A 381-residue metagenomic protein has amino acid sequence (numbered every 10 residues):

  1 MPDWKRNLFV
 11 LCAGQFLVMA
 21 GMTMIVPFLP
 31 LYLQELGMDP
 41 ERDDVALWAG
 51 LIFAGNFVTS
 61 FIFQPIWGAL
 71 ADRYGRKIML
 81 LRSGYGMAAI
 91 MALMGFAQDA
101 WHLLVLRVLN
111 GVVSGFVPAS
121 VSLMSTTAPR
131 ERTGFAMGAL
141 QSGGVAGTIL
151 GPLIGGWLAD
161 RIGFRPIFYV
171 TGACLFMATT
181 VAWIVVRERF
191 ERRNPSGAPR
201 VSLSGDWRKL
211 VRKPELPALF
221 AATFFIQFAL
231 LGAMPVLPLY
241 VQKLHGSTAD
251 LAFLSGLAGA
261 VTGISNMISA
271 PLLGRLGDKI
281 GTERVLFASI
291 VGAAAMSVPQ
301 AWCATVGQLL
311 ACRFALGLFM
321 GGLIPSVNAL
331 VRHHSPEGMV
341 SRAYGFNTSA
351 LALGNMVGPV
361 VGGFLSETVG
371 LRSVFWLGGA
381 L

Functional and structural regions predicted by a protein language model:
M1-K5, R189-F220: Juxtamembrane intracellular "pre-TM" segments in multi-pass secondary transporters
F28-A46, V236-F253: Short amphipathic helix-loop junctions that connect adjacent transmembrane helices in Major Facilitator Superfamily/SLC
L33-Q34, L70-A71, I154-I162, V241-Q242 (+2 more regions): Interfacial helix-cap and linker-helix signal at transmembrane-aqueous boundaries of multi-pass secondary transporters
G50-W67, A260-L272: Central cavity-lining transmembrane alpha-helices of secondary-active solute carriers, predominantly the Major
F61-Q98, G277-E283: Conserved MFS/SLC helix-loop-helix module at the cytosolic interface between two early adjacent transmembrane helices
I78-L93, G172, R284-P299, G379: Structural signature of the two symmetry-related core transmembrane helices
I90, W101-L109, M296, G307-A315: Paired small-residue
L106-V145, A329-L330, H334: Cytoplasmic helix-loop-helix junction between adjacent transmembrane helices in 12-TM secondary transporters
